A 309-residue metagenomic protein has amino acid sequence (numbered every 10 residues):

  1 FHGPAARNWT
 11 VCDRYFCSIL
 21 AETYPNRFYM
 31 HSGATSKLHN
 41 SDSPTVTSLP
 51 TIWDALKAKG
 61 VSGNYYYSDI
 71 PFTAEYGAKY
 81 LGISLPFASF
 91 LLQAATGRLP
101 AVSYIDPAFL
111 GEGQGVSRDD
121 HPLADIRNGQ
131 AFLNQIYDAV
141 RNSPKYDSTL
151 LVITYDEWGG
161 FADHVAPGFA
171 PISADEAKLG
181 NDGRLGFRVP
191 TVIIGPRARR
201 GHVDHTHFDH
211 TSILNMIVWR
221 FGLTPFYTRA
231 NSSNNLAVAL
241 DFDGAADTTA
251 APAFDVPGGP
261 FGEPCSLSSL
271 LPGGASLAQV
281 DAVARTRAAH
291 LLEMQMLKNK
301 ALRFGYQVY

Functional and structural regions predicted by a protein language model:
F1-Y309: N-terminal pro-sequences and low-complexity stem/linker regions of secreted or lumenal proteins
